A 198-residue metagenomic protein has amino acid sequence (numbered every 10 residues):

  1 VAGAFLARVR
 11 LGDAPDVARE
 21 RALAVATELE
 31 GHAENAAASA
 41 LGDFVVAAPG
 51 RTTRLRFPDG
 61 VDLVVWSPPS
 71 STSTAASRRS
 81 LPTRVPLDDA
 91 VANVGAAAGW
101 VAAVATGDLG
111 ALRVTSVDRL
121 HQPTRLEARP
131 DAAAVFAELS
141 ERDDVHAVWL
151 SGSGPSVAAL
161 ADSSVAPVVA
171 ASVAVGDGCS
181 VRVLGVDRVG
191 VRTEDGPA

Functional and structural regions predicted by a protein language model:
V1-P15, A40-G42: DPxDG-like acidic metal-binding loop motif
P15, L29-G31, A36-S39, R54-G60 (+3 more regions): Solvent-exposed alpha-helices and their adjacent loops that cap or buttress functional pockets in soluble metabolic
D16-E28, V114-S116: Beta-strand segments within the central parallel beta-sheet cores of soluble alpha/beta enzyme folds
V25-G31, V46-L55, T83-R84: Active-site glycine-rich loop that binds ribose-phosphate moieties when present
S39-P49, A159-D162: Short beta-strand-to-turn element immediately C-terminal to the catalytic PLP-Schiff-base lysine in fold type I
V46-G50, L55-P69, A75: A glycine/threonine-rich phosphate-anchoring loop and its flanking beta-alpha core in nucleotide/phosphate-binding
S67-R129: Active-site rim beta-loop-alpha module in soluble metabolic enzymes
V104-A198: Glycine-rich, charge-dense phosphate/pyrophosphate-binding loop(s) and the adjacent flexible "lid"/catalytic subdomain
